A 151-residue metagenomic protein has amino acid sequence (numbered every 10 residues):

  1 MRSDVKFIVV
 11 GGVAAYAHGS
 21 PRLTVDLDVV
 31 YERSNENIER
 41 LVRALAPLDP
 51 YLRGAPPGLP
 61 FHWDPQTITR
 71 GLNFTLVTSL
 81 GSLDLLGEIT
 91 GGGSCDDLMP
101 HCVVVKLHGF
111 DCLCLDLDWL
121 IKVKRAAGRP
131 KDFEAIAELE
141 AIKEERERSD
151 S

Functional and structural regions predicted by a protein language model:
M1-S151: Compositionally biased terminal segments of proteins
